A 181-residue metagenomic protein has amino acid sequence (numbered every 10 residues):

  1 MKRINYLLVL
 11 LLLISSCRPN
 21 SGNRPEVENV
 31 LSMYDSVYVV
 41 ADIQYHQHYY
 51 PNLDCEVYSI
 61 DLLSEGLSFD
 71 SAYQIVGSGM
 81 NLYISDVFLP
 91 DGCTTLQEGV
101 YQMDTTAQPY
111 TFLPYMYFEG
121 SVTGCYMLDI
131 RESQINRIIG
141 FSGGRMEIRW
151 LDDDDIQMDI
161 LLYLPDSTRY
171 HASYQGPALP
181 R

Functional and structural regions predicted by a protein language model:
K2-L10: Sec-dependent signal peptide recognition, specifically the positively charged N-region followed immediately by
L10-L11, D86: Residue-level signal for mature regions of secreted extracellular proteins and peptides
L13-S16: C-terminal motif of bacterial Sec signal peptides marking the signal peptidase cleavage site
R18-S21: Bacterial signal peptide processing site
E26-Y45: Post-signal peptide N-terminal segment of mature Sec-exported envelope proteins
Y50-E147: Surface-exposed helix/loop patches within compact recognition domains
E56-S59, D152-D159: Short, hydrophobic/aromatic-rich segments at coil-to-beta transitions
D86, G143-E147, D159-R181: Edge beta-strand at a domain terminus
